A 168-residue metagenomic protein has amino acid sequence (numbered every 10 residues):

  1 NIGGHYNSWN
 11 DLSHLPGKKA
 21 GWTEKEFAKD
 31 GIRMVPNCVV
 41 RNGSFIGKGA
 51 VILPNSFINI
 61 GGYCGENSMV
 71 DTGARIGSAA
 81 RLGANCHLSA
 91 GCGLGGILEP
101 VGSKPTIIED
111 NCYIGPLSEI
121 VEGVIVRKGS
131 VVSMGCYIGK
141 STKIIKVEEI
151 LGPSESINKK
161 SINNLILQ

Functional and structural regions predicted by a protein language model:
N1-G31, Q168: Terminal amphipathic alpha-helical/low-complexity segments used for targeting or macromolecular assembly
A28, I32-L151, E155-I162, I166-L167: Structural signal for interior beta-strand "rungs" in well-ordered beta-sheet cores of soluble enzyme domains
